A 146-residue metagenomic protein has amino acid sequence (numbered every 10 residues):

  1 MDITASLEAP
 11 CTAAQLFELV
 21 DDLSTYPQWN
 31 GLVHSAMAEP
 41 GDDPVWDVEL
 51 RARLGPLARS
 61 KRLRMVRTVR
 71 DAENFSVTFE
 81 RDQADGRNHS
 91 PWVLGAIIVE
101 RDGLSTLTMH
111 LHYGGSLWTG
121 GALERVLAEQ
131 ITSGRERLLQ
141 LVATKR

Functional and structural regions predicted by a protein language model:
M1-V45: Hydrophobic ligand-binding cavity/cleft-lining segments
D2-E8, V45, R62, N74 (+2 more regions): Intrinsic-disorder/low-complexity, polar/charged segments enriched in Ser/Thr/Lys/Arg/Asp/Glu/Gln
A5, V33, K61-V69, R81 (+1 more regions): Hydrophobic/aromatic beta-strand elements that line small-molecule binding cavities or substrate pockets in beta-rich
E8-T12, E49-R53, T68-R70, D82 (+2 more regions): Solvent-exposed residues in well-ordered beta-strands and their adjoining turns, especially edge/terminal strands
L23-N30, R53-R59, A84-S90: Short, solvent-exposed secondary-structure boundary motifs
S24, L127, I131-R146: Short amphipathic alpha-helical signal-transduction/dimerization elements
A38-Q83, R137-K145: Glycine-rich portal/gate segments that line the openings of hydrophobic small-molecule binding cavities
T78-S133: Beta-strand/loop substructures that line and gate deep hydrophobic ligand-binding cavities in soluble
